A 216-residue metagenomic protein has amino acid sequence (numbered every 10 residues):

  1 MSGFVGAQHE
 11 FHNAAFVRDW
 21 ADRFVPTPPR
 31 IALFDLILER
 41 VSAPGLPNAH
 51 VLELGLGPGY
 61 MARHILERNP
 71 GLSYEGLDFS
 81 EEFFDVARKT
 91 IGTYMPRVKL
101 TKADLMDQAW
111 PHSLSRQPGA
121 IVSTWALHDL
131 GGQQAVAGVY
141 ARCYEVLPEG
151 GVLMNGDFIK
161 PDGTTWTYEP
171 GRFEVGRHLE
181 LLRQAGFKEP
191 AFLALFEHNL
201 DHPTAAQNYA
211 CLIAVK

Functional and structural regions predicted by a protein language model:
M1-G45: Conserved class I S-adenosyl-L-methionine
P58-N69: Conserved SAM-binding loop of SAM-dependent methyltransferases across substrates and taxa, primarily the Class I
S73-D78: Conserved SAM-binding motif I beta-strand of class I
S80-E82: Conserved SAM/SAH-binding beta-strand->alpha-helix loop
A87-R88: Conserved SAM-binding loop
V122: A conserved beta-strand element that flanks and buttresses the S-adenosyl-L-methionine
A137-E149: A short glycine-rich, Lys/Arg-flanked "PGG" loop and its adjoining helix->strand segment in the class I
M154-T204: C-terminal alpha-helical "lid/dimerization" subdomain adjacent to the S-adenosyl-L-methionine
